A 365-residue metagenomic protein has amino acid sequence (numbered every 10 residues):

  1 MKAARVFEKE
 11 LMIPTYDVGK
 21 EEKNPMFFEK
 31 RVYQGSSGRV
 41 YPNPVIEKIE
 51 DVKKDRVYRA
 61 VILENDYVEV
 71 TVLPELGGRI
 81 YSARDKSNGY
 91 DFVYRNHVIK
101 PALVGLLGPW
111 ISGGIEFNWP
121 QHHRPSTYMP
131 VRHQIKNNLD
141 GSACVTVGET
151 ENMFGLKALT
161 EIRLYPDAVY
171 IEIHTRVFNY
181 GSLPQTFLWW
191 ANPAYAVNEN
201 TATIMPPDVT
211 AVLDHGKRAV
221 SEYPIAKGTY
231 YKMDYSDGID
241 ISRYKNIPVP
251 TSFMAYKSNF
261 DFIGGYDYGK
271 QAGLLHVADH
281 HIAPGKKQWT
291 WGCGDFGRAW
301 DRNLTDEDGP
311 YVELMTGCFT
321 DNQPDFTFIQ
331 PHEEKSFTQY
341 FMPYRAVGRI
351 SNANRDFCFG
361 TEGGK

Functional and structural regions predicted by a protein language model:
K2-F27, V61, V68-T71, E75-S82 (+5 more regions): A contiguous, surface-exposed recognition patch within enzymatic or periplasmic domains that forms
M26-E64, S112-Y170, E199, F296-T327 (+1 more regions): Extended, loop-rich substrate-binding clefts of extracytoplasmic carbohydrate-active enzymes
L76-N88, E151-M153, Y344-S351: Short, surface-exposed, low-complexity cationic segments
S87-L107: Active-site-surrounding "flap" and adjacent substrate/cofactor-binding loops of secreted or lumenal enzymes, prototyped
L106-R124, V212-T229: Core domains of carbohydrate- and sulfate-ester-processing enzymes
R163-Y165, F178, M342-Y344: Solvent-exposed residues in well-ordered beta-strands and their adjoining turns, especially edge/terminal strands
P343-K365: Non-catalytic C-terminal accessory domains or segments of carbohydrate-active enzymes
